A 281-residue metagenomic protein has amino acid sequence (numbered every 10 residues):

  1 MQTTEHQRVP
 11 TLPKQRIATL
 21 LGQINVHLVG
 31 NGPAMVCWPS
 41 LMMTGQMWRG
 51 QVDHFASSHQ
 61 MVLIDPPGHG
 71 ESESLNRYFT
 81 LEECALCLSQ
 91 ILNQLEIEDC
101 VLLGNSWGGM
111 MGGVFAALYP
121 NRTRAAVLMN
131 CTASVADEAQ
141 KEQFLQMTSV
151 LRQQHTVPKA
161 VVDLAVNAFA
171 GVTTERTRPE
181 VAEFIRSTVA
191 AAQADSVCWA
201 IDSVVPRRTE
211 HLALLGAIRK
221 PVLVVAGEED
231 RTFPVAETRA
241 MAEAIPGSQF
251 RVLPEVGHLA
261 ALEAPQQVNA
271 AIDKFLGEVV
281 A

Functional and structural regions predicted by a protein language model:
M1-V36, A56-Q60, I97-E98, T209 (+1 more regions): Alpha/beta-hydrolase fold catalytic core
L20-R77: Conserved HGGG/HGGXW glycine-rich cap/lid loop of the alpha/beta-hydrolase fold
E83-C100: Conserved acidic catalytic loop of the alpha/beta-hydrolase fold
A117-L118, T123-H155: Flexible "cap/lid" loop of the alpha/beta hydrolase fold
D137-E142, T156-G216: Conserved alpha/beta-hydrolase catalytic His-Asp/Glu region
I218, V224-A226, D230: Short beta-strand/loop motif that positions the catalytic acidic residue of the alpha/beta-hydrolase fold
R231-E237: Conserved alpha/beta-hydrolase "acid-adjacent" motif
S248-A281: Catalytic active-site module of serine/aspartate enzymes centered on a nucleophile-bearing elbow/loop
